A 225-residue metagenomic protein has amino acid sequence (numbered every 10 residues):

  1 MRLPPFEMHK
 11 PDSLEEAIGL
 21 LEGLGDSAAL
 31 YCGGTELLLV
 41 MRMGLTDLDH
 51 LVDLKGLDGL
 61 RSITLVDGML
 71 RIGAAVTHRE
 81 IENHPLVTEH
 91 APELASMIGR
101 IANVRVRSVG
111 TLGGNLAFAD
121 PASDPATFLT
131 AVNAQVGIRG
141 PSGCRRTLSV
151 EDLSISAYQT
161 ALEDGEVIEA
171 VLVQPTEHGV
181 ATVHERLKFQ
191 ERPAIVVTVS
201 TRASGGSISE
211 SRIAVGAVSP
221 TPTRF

Functional and structural regions predicted by a protein language model:
M1-F225: C-terminal structural segment of proteins
